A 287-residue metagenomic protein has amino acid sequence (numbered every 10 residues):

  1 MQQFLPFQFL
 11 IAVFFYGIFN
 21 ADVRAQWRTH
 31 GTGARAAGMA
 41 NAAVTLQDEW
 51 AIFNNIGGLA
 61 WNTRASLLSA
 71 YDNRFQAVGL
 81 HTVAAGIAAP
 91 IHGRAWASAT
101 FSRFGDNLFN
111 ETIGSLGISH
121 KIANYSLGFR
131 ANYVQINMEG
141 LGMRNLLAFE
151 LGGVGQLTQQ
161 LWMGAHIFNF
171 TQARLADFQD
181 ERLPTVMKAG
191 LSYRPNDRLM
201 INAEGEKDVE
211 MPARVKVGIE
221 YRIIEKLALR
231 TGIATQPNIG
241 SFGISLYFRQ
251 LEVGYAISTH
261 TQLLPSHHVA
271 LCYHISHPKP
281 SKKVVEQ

Functional and structural regions predicted by a protein language model:
M1-F7: Positively charged n-region of N-terminal signal peptides that target proteins for export
Q2, F14-Y16, E49, M163: Generic secretory/membrane-interface signal
Q8-I18: Bacterial N-terminal signal peptides
V23-Q287: Subset of outer-membrane beta-barrel
